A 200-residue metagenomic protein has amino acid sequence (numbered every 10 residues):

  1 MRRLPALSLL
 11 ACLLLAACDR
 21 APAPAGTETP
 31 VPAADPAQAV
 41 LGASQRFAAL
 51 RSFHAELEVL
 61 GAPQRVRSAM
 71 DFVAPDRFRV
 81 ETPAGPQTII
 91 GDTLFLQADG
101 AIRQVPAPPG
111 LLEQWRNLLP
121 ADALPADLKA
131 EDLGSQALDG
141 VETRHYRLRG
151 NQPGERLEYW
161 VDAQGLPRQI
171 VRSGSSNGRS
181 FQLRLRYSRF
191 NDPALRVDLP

Functional and structural regions predicted by a protein language model:
M1-A16: Sec-dependent bacterial lipoprotein signal peptides
L13-R77, A194-P200: N-terminal leader/targeting segments and the immediate start of mature chains
R46, S68-V73, P86-T88, K129-Q136 (+1 more regions): Short, exposed beta-strand/loop patches in secreted or surface proteins that constitute
A49-E56, V73-V80, D139-R147, G165-I170: Short, hydrophobic/aromatic-rich segments at coil-to-beta transitions
L57-G61, E81-A84, A98-D99, G150 (+1 more regions): Beta-turn initiation residues at beta-strand->coil junctions
R65-L118: An acidic-aromatic
Q97-N151: Flexible, processing/modification-adjacent segments and terminal tails in exported/periplasmic/extracellular proteins
V141-P200: Gly/Pro-enriched, hydrophobic low-complexity segments that function as extracytoplasmic propeptides/linkers
